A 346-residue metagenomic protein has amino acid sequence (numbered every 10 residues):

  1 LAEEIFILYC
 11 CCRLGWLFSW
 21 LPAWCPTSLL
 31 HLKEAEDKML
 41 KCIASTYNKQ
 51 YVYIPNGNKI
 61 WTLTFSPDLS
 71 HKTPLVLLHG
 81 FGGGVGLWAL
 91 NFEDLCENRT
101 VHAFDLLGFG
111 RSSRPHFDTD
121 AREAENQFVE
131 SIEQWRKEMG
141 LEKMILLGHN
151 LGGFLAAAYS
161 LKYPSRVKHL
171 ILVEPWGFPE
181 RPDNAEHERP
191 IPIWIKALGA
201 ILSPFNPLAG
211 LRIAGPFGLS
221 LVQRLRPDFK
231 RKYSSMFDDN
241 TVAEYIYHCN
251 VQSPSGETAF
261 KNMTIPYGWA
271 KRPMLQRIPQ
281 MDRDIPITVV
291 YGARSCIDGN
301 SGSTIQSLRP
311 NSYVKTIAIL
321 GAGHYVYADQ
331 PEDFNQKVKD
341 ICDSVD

Functional and structural regions predicted by a protein language model:
L1-Y47, R122-E130, K137-E138, E142 (+2 more regions): Flexible "cap/lid" subdomain of the alpha/beta-hydrolase fold that forms the substrate-access gate
K49, V101-A103, T316-A318: Conserved beta-strand scaffold positions in the cores of enzyme catalytic domains, especially in NTP/NDP-utilizing
V52, T62, V76-H79, W88 (+8 more regions): Generic structural signal for small/hydrophobic residues in well-ordered secondary structure, especially within
N58-F117, M139, H149-L155, K162: Conserved HGGG/HGGXW glycine-rich cap/lid loop of the alpha/beta-hydrolase fold
G82, L106-G110, G177, S295-C296 (+1 more regions): Alpha/beta-hydrolase active-site loop signature
G83, E123, Q127, D329: Residue-level signal for the nucleotide or nucleotide-sugar donor/cofactor binding architecture
N91, Y159, K337-I341: Hydrophobic residues on the short alpha-helix immediately C-terminal to a glycine-rich phosphate/catalytic loop
I285, N311-D346: Catalytic active-site module of serine/aspartate enzymes centered on a nucleophile-bearing elbow/loop
